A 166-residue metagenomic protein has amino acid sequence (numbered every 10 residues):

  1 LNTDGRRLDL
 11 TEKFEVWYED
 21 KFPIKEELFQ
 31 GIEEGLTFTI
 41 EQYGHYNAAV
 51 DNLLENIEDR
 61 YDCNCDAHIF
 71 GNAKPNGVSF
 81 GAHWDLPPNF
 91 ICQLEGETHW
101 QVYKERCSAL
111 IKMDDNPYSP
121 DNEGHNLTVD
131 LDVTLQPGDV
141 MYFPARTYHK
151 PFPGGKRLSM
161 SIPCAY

Functional and structural regions predicted by a protein language model:
L1-D139, T147-Y166: Active-site region of the double-stranded beta-helix
Y142: Conserved beta-strand-loop-short alpha-helix elements that form and flank the Mn2+/Mg2+-coordinating active site
